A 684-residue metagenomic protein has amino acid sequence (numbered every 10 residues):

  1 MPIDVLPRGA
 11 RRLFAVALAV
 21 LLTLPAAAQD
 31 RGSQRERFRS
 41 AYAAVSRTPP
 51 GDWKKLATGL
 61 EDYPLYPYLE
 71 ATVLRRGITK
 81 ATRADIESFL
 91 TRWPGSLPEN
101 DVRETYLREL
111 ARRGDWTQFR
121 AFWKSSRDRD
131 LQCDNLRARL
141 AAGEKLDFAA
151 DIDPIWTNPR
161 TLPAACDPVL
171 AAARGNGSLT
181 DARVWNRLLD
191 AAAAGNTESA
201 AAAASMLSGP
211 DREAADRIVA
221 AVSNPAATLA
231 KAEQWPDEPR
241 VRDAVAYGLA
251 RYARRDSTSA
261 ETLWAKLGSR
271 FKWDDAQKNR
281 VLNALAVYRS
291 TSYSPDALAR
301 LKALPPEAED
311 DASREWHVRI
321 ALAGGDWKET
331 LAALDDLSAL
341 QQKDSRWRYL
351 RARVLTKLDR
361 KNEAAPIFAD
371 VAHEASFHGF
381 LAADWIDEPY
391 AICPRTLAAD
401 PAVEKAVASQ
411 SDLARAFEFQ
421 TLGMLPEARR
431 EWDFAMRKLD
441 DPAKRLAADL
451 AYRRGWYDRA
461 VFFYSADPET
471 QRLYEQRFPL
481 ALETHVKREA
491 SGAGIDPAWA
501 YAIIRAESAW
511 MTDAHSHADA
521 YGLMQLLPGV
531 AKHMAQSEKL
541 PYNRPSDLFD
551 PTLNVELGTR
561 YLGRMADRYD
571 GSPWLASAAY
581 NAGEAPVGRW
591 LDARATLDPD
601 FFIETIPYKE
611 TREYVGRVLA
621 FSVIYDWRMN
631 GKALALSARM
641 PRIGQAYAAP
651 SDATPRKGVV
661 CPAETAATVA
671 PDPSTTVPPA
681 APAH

Functional and structural regions predicted by a protein language model:
R12-T23: Bacterial N-terminal signal peptides
Q29-R37, P49, E61-Y68, A81 (+19 more regions): Generic helix N-cap/helix-start motif at coil->alpha-helix transitions
R47, R76, K80, E109 (+8 more regions): Structural motif corresponding to the intra-repeat A-B loop/turn of tetratricopeptide repeats
W53-A57, I86-L90, F119-W123, A149-W156 (+7 more regions): Inward-facing hydrophobic residues that define packing positions of alpha-helical scaffold repeats
Y66, A71, S269, W273 (+6 more regions): Catalytic glycan-binding domains that act on GlcNAc-containing polysaccharides
V73-R75, L90-T91, R103-R108, V281-S294 (+1 more regions): Alpha-helical adaptor scaffolds
